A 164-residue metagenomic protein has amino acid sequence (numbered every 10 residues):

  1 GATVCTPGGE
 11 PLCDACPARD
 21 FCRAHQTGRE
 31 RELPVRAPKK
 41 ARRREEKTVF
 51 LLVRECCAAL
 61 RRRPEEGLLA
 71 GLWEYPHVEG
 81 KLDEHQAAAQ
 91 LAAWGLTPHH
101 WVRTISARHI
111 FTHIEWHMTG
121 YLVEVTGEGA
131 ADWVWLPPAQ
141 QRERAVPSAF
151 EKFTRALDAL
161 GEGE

Functional and structural regions predicted by a protein language model:
A2-E164: Intrinsically disordered, low-complexity, charged terminal extensions of DNA damage-control enzymes
